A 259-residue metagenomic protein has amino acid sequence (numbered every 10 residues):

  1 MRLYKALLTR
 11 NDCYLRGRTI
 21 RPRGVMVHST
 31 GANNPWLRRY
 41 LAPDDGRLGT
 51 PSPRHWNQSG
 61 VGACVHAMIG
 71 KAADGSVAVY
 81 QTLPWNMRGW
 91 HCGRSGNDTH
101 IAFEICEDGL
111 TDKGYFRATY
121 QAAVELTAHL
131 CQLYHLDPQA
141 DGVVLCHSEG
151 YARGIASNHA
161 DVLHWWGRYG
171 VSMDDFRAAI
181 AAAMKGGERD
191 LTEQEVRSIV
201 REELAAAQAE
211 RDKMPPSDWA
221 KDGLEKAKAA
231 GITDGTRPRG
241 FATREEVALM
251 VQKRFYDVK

Functional and structural regions predicted by a protein language model:
M1-L7, Y14-P22, G109-E195: Basic/polar, cationic surfaces and motifs that engage anionic cell-wall and phosphate/carboxylate ligands
M1-N97, L163, G167-Y169: N-terminal catalytic cores of peptidoglycan-degrading enzymes
G24, H100-A102, V143: Structural preference for beta-strand elements that scaffold enzyme active sites
T30-G31, W85, S95-N97, I101-L110 (+2 more regions): Cell-envelope and extracellular/periplasmic
G62, Q121-E125, E245, L249: A structural signal for well-ordered alpha-helical segments within the folded catalytic domains of diverse enzymes
P84, A128-L136, A181, K185 (+3 more regions): Sec-exported extracytoplasmic/periplasmic mature domains
R189-K259: Short, solvent-exposed alpha-helical surface patches in non-cytosolic proteins
